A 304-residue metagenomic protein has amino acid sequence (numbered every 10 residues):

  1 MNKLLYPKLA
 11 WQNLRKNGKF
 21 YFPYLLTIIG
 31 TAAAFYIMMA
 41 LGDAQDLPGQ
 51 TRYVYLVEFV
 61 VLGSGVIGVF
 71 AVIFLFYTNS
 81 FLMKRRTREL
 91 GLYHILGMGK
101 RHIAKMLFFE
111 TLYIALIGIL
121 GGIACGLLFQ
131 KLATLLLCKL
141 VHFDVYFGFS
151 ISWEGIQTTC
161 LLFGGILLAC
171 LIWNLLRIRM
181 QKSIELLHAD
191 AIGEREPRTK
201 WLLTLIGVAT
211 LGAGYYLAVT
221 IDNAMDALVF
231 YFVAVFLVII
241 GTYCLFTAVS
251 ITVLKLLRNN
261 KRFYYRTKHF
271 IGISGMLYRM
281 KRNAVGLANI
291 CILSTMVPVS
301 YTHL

Functional and structural regions predicted by a protein language model:
M1-K8, K261-F270: Short, membrane-interfacial amphipathic segments enriched in basic
M1-V61: Hydrophobic alpha-helical transmembrane segments
W11-I29, I192-T204, M280-I290: Membrane-interface helix starts
L62-Y77: Long, hydrophobic alpha-helical segments
Y77-G91: Transmembrane helix boundary and interhelical loop/hinge segments in multi-pass membrane proteins
Y113-L257: Hydrophobic alpha-helical segments
T302-H303: Conserved small/polar residues in nucleotide/adenosyl-binding loops
